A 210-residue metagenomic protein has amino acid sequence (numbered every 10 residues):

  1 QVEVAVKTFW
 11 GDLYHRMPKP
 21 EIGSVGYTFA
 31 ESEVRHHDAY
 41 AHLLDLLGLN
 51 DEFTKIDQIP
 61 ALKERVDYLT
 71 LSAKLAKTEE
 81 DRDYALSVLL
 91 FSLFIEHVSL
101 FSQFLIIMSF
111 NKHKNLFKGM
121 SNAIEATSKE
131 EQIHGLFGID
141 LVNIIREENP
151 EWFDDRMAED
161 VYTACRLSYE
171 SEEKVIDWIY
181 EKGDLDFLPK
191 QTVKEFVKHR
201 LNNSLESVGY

Functional and structural regions predicted by a protein language model:
Q1-Y210: Non-heme di-metal
